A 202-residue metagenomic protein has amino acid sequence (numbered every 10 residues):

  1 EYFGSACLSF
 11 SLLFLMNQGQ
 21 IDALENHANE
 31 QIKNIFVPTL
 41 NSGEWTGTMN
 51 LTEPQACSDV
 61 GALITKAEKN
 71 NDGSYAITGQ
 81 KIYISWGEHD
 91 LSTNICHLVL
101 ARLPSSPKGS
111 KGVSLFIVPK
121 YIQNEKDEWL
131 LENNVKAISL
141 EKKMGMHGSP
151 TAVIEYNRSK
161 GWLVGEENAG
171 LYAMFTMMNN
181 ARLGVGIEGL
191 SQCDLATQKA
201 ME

Functional and structural regions predicted by a protein language model:
E1-G4, L15, H27-A28, S42-G43 (+5 more regions): Alpha-helical interface subdomain recognition
E1-L8, N17-D22, T48-N50, T78-I84 (+4 more regions): Glycine- and acidic
E1-N34, P38, S42, S92-C96: Internal helix-loop-helix
D22-A28, S58-L63, G87-D90, N94-C96 (+4 more regions): Short acidic, glycine/serine/threonine-rich loops at helix termini
T48-H89, C96: Flexible, glycine/threonine-enriched loop-and-boundary segments that flank and lead into catalytic domains of large
Q55-S58, E88-D90, P107, K143-S149: Short Gly/Pro-enriched turn/cap motifs at secondary-structure boundaries
S74, T78-E132: A short core secondary-structure module
Y83, I122-I138, K143, P150-A181 (+1 more regions): A glycine-rich, basic-preceded beta-loop-alpha segment at the flavin cofactor/substrate interface of flavin-utilizing
